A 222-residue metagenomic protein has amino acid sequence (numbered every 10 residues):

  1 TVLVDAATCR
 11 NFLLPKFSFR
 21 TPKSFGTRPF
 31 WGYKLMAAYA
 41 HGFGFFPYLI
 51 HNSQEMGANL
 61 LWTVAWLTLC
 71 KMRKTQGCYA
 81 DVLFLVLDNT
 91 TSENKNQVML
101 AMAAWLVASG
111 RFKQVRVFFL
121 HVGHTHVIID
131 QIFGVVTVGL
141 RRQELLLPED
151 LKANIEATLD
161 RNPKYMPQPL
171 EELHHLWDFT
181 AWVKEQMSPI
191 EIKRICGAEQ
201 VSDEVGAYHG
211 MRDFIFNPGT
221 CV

Functional and structural regions predicted by a protein language model:
T1-V222: Extended mixed-charge, aromatic/glycine-enriched low-complexity segments
